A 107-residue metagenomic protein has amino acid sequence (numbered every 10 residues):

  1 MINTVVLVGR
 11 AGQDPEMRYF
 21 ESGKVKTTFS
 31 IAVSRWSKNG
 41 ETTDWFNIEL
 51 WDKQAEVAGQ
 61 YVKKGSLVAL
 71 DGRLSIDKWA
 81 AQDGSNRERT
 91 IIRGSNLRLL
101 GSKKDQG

Functional and structural regions predicted by a protein language model:
M1-G107: Single-stranded nucleic acid-binding surfaces, predominantly the OB-fold ssDNA-binding core
